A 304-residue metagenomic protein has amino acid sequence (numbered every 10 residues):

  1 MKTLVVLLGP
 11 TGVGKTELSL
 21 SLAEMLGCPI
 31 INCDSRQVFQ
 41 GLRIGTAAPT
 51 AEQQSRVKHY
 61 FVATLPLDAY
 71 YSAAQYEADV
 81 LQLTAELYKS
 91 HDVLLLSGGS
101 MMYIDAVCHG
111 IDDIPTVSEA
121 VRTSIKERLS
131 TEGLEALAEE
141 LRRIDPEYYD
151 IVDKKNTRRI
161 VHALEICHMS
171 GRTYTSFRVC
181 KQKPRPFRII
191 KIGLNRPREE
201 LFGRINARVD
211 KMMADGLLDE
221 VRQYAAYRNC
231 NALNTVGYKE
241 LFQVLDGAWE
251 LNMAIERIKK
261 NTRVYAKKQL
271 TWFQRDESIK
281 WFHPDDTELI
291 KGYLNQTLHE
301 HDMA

Functional and structural regions predicted by a protein language model:
M1-A304: Phosphate/pyrophosphate-binding catalytic cores of soluble transferases and nucleic-acid-acting enzymes
